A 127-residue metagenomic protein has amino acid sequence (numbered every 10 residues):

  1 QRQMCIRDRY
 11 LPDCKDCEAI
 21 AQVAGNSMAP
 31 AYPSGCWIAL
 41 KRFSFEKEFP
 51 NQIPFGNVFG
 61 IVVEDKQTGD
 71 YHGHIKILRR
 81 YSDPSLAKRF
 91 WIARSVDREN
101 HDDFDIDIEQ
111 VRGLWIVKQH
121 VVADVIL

Functional and structural regions predicted by a protein language model:
R2-I6: Short, small-residue-biased leader/transition segments that mark boundaries at the very start of proteins
R7-L11: Sequence-specific dsDNA recognition surfaces
C14-L127: Acidic/glycine-rich C-terminal interaction modules and beta/coil loop segments that lie outside canonical DNA-binding
